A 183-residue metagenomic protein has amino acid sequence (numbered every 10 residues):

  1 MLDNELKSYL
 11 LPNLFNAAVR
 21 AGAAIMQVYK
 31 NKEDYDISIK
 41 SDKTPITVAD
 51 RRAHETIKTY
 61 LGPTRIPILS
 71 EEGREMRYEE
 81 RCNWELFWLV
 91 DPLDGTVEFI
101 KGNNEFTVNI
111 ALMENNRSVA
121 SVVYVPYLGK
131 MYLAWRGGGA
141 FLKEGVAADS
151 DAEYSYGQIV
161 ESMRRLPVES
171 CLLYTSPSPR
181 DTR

Functional and structural regions predicted by a protein language model:
M1-L93: N-terminal subdomain of lithium-sensitive/metallo-dependent phosphomonoesterases centered on the IMPase/IPPase/PAP
K32, F106, W135-G139: A short, compositionally biased
D50, T96, V125: Conserved G/P- and acidic residue-centered "switch" motifs that form tight phosphate/ATP-binding loops in soluble
R74, D94-V97, L128, D181: Short, glycine/acidic-enriched loop or turn micro-motifs at the edges of active sites
R77-Y78, V97-I100, M131: Conserved protein kinase catalytic core
L86-L93, V97-M113, A120-S121: Glycine-rich active-site/cofactor-binding loop and its immediate structural neighborhood
A111-S176: Acidic beta-strand-loop-alpha-helix segment within the catalytic core of divalent metal-dependent phosphate-processing
P177-R183: A short, hydrophobic C-terminal helix/tail in secreted or cell-surface proteins
